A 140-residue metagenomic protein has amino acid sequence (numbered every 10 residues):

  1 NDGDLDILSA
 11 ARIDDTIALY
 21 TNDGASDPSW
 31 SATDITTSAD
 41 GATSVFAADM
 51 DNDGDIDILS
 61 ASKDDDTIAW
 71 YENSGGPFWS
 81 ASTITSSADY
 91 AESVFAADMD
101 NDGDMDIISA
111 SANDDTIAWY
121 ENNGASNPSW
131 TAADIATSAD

Functional and structural regions predicted by a protein language model:
N1-D4, D23-A25, A48-D55, K63 (+4 more regions): Calcium-coordinating acidic loop motifs
N1-S9, D53, W130-D140: Intrinsically disordered, low-complexity linker/propeptide segments enriched in Ser/Thr/Gly/Pro and acidic residues
L5-A11, I58-S62, I107-S111: Hydrophobic beta-strand segments that make up the repeating blades of beta-propeller and related beta-repeat
R12-I13, D51, K63, D100 (+2 more regions): A generic beta-sheet turn/junction motif
D14, A42, D65, A91 (+1 more regions): Short coil/loop residues immediately preceding or within conserved phosphate-binding loops of NTP-utilizing enzyme
T16-Y20, T67-Y71, T116-Y120: A short loop-to-beta-strand structural motif that recurs across blades of beta-propeller domains
T21-D40, E72-D89, E121-D140: Blade-edge motifs of beta-propeller repeat domains
T43-M50, T83, E92-M99: Beta-propeller blade termini
